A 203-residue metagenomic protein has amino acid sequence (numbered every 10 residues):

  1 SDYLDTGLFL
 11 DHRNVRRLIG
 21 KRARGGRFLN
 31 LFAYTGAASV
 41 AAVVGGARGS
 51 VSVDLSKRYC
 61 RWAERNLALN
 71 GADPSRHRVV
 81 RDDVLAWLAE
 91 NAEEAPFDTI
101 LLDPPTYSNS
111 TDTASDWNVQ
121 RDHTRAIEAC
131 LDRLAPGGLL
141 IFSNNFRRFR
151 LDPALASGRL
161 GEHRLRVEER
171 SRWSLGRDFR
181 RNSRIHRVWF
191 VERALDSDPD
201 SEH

Functional and structural regions predicted by a protein language model:
S1-G26: SAM-dependent Rossmann-like transferase core, predominantly class I methyltransferases with a strong bias toward
G25-Y34: Conserved class I S-adenosyl-L-methionine
T35-A47: Conserved SAM-binding loop of SAM-dependent methyltransferases across substrates and taxa, primarily the Class I
G49-D54: Conserved SAM-binding motif I beta-strand of class I
S56-T99: S-adenosyl-L-methionine
Y59, R81, D98-A129: Mobile active-site "lid"/loop adjacent to the S-adenosyl-L-methionine
L134-A135: Helix-to-beta-strand junctions that scaffold the AdoMet/dcAdoMet cofactor pocket in Class I SAM-dependent enzymes
L139-H203: C-terminal catalytic and target-recognition region of SAM-dependent MTase-like enzymes, primarily methyltransferases
